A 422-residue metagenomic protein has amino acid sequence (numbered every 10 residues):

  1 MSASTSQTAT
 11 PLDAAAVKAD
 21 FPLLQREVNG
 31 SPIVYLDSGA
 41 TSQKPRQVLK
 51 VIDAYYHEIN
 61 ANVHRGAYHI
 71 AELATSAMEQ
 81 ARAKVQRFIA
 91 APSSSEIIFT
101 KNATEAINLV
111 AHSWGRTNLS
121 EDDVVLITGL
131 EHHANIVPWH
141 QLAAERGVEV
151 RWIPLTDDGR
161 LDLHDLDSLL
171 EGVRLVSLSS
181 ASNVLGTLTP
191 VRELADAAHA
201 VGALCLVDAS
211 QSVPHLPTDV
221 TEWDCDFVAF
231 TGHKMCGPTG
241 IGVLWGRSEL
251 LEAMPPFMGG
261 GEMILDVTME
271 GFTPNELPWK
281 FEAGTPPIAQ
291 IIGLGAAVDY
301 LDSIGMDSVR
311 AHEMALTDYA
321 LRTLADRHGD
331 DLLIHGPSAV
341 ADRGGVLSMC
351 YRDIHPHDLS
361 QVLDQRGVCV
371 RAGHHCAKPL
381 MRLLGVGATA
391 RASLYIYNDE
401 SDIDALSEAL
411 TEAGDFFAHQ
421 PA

Functional and structural regions predicted by a protein language model:
M1-A422: Pyridoxal 5′-phosphate
